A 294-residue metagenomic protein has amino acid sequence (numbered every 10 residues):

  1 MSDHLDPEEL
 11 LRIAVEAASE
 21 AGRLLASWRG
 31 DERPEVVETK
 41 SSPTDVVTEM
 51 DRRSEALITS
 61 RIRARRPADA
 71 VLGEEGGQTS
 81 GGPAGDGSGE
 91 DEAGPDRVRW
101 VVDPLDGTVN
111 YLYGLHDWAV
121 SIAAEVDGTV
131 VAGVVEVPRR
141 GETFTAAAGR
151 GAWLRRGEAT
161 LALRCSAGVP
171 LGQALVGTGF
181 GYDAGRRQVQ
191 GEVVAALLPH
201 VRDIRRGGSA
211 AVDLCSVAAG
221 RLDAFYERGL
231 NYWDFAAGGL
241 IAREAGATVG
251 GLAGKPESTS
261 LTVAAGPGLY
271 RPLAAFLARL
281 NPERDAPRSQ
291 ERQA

Functional and structural regions predicted by a protein language model:
M1-L105, S289-A294: N-terminal subdomain of lithium-sensitive/metallo-dependent phosphomonoesterases centered on the IMPase/IPPase/PAP
A21, L25, D51, I62 (+7 more regions): Residue-level signal for inorganic ion chemistry
S60, P83, E90-W153: DPxDG-like acidic metal-binding loop motif
A70, A132, L175, D223-A224: Short, Asp-centered acidic motifs that coordinate Mg2+ and/or phosphate in catalytic or ligand-binding sites
A70, E74-G76, G246-L261: Acidic, metal-binding active-site segment of PIN/NYN-like and related structure-specific nucleases
A123-L214, E257, L261-A294: Acidic beta-strand-loop-alpha-helix segment within the catalytic core of divalent metal-dependent phosphate-processing
A219-A224, G246-A247: Alpha-to-beta junction loops
A236-E244: A C-terminal functional module that forms or caps the active site or interfaces directly with catalytic machinery
